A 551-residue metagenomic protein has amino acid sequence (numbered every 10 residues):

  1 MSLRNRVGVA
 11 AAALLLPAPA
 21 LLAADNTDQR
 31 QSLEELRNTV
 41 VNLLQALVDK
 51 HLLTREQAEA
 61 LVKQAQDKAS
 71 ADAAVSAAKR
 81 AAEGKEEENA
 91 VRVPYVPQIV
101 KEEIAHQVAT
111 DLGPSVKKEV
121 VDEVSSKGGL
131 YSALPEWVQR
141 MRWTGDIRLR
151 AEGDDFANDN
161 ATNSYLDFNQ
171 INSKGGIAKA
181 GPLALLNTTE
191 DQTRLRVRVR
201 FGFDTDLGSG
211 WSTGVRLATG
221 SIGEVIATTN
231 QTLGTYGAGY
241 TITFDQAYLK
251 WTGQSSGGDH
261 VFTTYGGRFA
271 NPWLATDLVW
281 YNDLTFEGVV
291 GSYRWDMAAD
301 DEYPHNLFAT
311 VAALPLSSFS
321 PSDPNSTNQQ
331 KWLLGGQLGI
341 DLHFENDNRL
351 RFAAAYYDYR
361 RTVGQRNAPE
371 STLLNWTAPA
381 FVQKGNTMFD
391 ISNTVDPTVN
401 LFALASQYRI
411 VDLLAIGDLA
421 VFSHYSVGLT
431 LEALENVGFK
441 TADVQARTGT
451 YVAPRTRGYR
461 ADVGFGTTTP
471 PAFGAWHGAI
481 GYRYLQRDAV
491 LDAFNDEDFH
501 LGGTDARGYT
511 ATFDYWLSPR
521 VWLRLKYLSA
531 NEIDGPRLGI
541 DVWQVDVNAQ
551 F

Functional and structural regions predicted by a protein language model:
L3, L16, L21-L185, F551: N-terminal periplasmic/intermembrane-space "pro-region" immediately following the signal or transit peptide
Y131-W143, G208-G210, Q254-F262, D296-T310 (+4 more regions): Short loop/turn motifs that connect adjacent beta-strands in outer-membrane beta-barrel proteins
Q139, T193-V197, Y240-D245, D283-E287 (+6 more regions): Residues that define the transmembrane beta-barrel architecture of outer-membrane proteins
G145, V199-T205, Q246-W251, V289-Y293 (+6 more regions): Residues on the lipid-exposed face of transmembrane beta-strands in outer-membrane beta-barrel proteins
L149-D155, S209, L217-G223, R268-P272 (+10 more regions): Transmembrane beta-strands of outer-membrane beta-barrel pores
A151-H260, W273-Y281, T398-A403, L431 (+2 more regions): Surface-exposed loop and membrane-interface regions of Gram-negative outer-membrane beta-barrel proteins
N187-T188, P369-S371, N375-F551: Outer-membrane beta-barrel pore domains
I222-N346, R361-F402, A489-L501: Surface-exposed coil loops of outer-membrane beta-barrel proteins
